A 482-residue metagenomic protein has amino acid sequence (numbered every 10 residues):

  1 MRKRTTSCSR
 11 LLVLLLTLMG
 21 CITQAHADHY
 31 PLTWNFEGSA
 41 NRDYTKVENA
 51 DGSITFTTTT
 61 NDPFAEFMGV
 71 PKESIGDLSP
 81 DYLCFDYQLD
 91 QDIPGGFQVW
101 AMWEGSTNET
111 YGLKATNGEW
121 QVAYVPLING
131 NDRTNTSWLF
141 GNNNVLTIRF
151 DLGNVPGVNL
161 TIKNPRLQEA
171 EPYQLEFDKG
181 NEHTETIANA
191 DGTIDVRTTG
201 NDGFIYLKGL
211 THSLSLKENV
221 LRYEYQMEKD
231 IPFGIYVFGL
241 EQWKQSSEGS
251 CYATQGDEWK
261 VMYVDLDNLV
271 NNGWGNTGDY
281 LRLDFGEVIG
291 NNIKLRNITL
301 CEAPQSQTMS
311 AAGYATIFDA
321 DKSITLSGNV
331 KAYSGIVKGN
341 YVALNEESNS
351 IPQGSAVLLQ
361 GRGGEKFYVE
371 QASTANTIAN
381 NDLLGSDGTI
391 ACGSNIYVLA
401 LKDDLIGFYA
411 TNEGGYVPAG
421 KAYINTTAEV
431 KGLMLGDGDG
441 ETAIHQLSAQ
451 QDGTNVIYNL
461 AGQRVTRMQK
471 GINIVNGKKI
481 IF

Functional and structural regions predicted by a protein language model:
L12-C21: Bacterial N-terminal signal peptides
H26-Y44, Q168-I187: Extracellular carbohydrate-recognition regions
T45-F64, E185-G203: Short carbohydrate-recognition loop motifs
T58-T136, T198-N276, I289-I293: Extracellular ligand-binding interfaces
I148, K163-L167, V264, R296-L300: Extracellular beta-strand elements of beta-rich domains used for carbohydrate recognition/degradation or cell-matrix
R149-P156, R282-I289: Short beta-strand-plus-loop segments that form exposed binding edges in beta-rich domains
F150, N276-T277, A303-L326, E347-E441: A short, polar beta-strand/turn micro-motif
I336, D439-F482: C-terminal outer-membrane/trafficking sorting elements
